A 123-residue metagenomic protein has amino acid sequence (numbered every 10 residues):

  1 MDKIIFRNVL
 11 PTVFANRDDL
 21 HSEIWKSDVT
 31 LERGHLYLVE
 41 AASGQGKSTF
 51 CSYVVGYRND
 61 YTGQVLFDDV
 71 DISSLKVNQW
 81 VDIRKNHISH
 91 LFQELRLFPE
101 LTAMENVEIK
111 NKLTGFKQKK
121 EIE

Functional and structural regions predicted by a protein language model:
M1-F6, L10-V29: A short, flexible loop at the N-terminus of ABC-type nucleotide-binding domains that lies
E40-A42: The feature captures the beta-strand-to-loop junction immediately N-terminal to the Walker
V55: Helix-to-loop junction immediately C-terminal to a conserved catalytic motif
G63-D71: Conserved ABC transporter NBD signature motif
I72-S89: ABC ATPase NBD coupling module
H87-R96, L101: ABC ATPase nucleotide-binding domain signature
L101-K110: Short coil-to-helix segment of the ABC ATPase nucleotide-binding domain corresponding to the Q-loop/switch region
T114-E123: Short coil-to-helix "N-cap" segments within the ABC nucleotide-binding domain's helical subdomain
